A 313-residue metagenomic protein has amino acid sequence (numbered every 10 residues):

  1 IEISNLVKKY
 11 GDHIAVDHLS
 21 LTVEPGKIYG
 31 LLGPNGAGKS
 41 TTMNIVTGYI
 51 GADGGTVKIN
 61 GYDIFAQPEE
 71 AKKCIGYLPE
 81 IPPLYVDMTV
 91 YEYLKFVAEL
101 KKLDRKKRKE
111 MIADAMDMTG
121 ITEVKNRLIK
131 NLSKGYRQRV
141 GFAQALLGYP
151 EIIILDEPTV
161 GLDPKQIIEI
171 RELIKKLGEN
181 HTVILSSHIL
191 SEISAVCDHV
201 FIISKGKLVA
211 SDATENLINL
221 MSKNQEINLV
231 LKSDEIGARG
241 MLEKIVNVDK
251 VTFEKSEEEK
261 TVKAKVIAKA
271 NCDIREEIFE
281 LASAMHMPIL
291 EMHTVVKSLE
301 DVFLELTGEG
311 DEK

Functional and structural regions predicted by a protein language model:
P34-G38: Walker A (P-loop) phosphate-binding loop of ABC-type ATPase nucleotide-binding domains
G55-A66, E70-A71: Conserved ABC transporter NBD signature motif
K95, E99, K106-V124: Conserved ABC ATPase "signature" region
L128-L132: Conserved ABC ATPase signature
I153-E157: Catalytic Walker B motif of ABC-type/P-loop ATPase nucleotide-binding domains
E172-L185, I189-I267: ABC transporter nucleotide-binding domain
